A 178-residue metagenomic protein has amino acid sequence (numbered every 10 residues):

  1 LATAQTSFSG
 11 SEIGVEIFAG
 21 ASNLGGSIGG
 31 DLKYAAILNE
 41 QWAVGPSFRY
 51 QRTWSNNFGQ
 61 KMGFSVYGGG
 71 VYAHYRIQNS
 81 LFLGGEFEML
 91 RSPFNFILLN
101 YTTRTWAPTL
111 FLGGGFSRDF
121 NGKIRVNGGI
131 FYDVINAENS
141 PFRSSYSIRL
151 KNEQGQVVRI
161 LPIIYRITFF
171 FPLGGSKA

Functional and structural regions predicted by a protein language model:
A4-T53, F170-A178: Short glycine/proline- and aromatic-enriched beta-strand/turn motifs that initiate or cap beta-hairpins
S9-S11, L24-I28, G63-Y67, R104-L110 (+1 more regions): Residues that define the transmembrane beta-barrel architecture of outer-membrane proteins
G14-F18, N95-L98, I148-E153: Extracytoplasmic loops and strand-loop junctions of Gram-negative outer membrane beta-barrel proteins
I17-N23, Y50-W54, F87-P93, R118 (+2 more regions): Transmembrane beta-strands of outer-membrane beta-barrel pores
D31-G128: Gram-negative (and chloroplast) outer-membrane scaffold detector with strong preference for beta-barrel transmembrane
R118, Q156-A178: Outer-membrane beta-barrel "beta-signal"
N127-V134, R143-N152: A structured, mid-to-C-terminal "fold-capping" secondary-structure block
N139-P141, K151-I160: Outer-membrane beta-barrel proteins, especially TonB-dependent receptors
